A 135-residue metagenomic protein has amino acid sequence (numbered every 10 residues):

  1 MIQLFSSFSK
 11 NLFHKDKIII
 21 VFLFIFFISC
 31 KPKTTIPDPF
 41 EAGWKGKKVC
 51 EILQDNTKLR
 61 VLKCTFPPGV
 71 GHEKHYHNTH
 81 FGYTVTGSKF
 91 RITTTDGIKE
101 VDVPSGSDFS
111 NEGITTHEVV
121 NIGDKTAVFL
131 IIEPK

Functional and structural regions predicted by a protein language model:
M1-H14: N-terminal secretory signal peptides that target proteins for export/translocation
F27-S29: C-terminal motif of bacterial Sec signal peptides marking the signal peptidase cleavage site
K31-A42: Bacterial Sec signal peptide processing site at the extreme N-terminus
R60-Y76: Conserved short histidine dyad/triad with adjacent acidic residue
G69-H72, D108-V120: Histidine-centered metal-chelating micro-motifs
H77-D96: Glycine- and acidic-residue-biased ligand/ion/polar-headgroup-sensing regions
G87, I114-K135: Ligand-binding loop in jelly-roll beta-barrel domains
G97-G113: Short acidic-glycine-tyrosine-enriched beta hairpin
